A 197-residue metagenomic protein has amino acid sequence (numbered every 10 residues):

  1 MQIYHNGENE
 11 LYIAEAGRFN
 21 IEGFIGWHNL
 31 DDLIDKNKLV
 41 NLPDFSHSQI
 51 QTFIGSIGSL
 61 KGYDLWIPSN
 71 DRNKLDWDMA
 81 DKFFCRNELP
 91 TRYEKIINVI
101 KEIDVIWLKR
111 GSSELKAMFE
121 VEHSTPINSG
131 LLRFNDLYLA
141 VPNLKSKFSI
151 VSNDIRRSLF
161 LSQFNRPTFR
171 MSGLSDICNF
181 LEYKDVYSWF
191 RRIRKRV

Functional and structural regions predicted by a protein language model:
M1-K36: Internal, Lys/Arg-enriched amphipathic helical interaction segments that engage polyanionic partners
Q2-H5, L65-P68, I150: A structural signal for short, well-ordered beta-strand segments and their strand-loop junctions that often border
L11-A16, D154-V197: Domain-level recognition of nuclease-like catalytic cores that cleave nucleotide substrates
G26-N70, K95-I96: Nuclease catalytic cores
P43, S59, I67-S113, R194-K195: Active-site metal-binding core of divalent-cation-utilizing nuclease and nuclease-like domains
Q49-Y63, L108-I127: Short, solvent-exposed linear motifs at loop/edge-of-secondary-structure regions
R92, N98-I103, S112-D176: Catalytic cores of nucleic-acid endonucleases
